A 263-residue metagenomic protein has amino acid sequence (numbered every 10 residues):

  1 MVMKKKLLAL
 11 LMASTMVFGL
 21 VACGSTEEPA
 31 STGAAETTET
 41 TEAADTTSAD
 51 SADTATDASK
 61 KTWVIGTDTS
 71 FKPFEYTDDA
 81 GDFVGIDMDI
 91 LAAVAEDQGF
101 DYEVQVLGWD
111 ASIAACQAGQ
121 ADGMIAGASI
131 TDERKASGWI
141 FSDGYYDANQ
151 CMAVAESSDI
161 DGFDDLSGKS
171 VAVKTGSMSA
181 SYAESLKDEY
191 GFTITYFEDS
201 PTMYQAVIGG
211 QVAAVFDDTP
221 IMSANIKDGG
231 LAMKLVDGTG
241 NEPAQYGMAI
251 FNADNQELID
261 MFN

Functional and structural regions predicted by a protein language model:
G19-E42, T46-A49: Bacterial lipoprotein signal-peptidase II cleavage site
D57-A128: Extracytoplasmic small-molecule ligand-binding "clamshell" domains of the periplasmic binding protein/Venus flytrap
T69, Y146-V154, S223, K227-N263: Periplasmic-binding protein-like
E75-D79, L91-F100, S179-D199, I226-G230: Ligand-binding cleft/hinge of the Venus flytrap
M88-D89, E103-A115, I194-G209, A244: Short helix-initiation/N-cap motifs at beta->coil->alpha
M88-D97, S157-I160, S170, T175-M178 (+1 more regions): Extended ligand-binding regions for polar small-molecule ligands
A111, G127-A136, E184-S185, I208-G209 (+1 more regions): A ligand-binding cleft/hinge motif common to bilobed small-molecule-binding domains
I113-A128, K135-A148, M233: Short beta-strand-centered segments that line the small-molecule binding cleft or hinge of alpha/beta clamshell
